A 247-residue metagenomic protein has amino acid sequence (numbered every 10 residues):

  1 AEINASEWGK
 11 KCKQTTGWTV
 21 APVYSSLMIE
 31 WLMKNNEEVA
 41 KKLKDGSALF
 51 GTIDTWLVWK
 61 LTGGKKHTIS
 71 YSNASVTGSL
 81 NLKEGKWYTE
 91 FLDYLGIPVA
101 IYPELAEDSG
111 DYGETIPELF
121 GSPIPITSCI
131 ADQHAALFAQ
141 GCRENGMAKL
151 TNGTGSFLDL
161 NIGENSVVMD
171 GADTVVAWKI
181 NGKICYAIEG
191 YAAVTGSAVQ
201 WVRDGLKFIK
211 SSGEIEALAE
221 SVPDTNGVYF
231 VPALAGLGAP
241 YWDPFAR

Functional and structural regions predicted by a protein language model:
E2-H67, T77-Y94, T115-R247: Active-site core segments that coordinate phosphate-bearing ligands/cofactors across diverse enzyme families
I69-Y71: N-terminal low-complexity or amphipathic/hydrophobic leaders
A100-Y102: A conserved beta-strand/loop element that lines the FAD pocket in flavoprotein oxidoreductases
E104-D111: Gly/charged, well-structured mid-domain segments that form the phosphate/adenylate-handling core of ATP-dependent
